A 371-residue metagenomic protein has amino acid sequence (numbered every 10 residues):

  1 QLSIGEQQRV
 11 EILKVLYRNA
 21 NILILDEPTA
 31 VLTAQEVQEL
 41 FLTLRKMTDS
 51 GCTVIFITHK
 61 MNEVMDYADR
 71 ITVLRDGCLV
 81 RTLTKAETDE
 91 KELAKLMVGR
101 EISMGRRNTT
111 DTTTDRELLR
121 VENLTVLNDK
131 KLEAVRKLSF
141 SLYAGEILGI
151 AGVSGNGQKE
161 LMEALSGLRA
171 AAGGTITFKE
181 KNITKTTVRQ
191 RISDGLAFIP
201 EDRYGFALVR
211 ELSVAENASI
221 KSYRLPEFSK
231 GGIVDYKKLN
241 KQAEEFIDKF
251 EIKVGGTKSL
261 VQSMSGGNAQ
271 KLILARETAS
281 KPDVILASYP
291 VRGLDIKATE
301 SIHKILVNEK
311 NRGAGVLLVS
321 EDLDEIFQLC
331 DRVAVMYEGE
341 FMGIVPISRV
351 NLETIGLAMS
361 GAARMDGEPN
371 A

Functional and structural regions predicted by a protein language model:
Q1-A371: Glycine-rich phosphate-binding loops of nucleotide-dependent enzymes
